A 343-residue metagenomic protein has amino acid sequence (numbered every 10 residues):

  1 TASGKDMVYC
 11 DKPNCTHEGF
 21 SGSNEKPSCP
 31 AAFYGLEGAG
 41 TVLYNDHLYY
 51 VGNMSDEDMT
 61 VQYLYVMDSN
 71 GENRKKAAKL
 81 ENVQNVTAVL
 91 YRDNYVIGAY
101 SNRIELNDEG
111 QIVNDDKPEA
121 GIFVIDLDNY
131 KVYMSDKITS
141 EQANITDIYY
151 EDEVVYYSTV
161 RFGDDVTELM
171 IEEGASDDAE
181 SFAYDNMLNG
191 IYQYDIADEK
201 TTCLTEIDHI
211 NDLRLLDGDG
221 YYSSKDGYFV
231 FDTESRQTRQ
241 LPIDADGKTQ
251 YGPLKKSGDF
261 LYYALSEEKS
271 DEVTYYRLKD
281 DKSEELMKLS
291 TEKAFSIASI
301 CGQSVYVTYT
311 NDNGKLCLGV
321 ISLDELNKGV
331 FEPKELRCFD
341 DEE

Functional and structural regions predicted by a protein language model:
T1-R74: Post-signal peptide N-terminal segment of secreted/secretory-pathway proteins
A2-G4, D68-E72, D126-Y130, D195-E199 (+3 more regions): Short loop/turn segments that connect beta-strands within beta-propeller blades
M7-Y9, C15-A32, N73-K79, K131-I138 (+3 more regions): A short beta-strand motif characteristic of beta-propeller blades
F20-G22, S28-V42, N82-D93, E141-D152 (+4 more regions): Repeated scaffold domains used in trafficking and secretory/extracellular systems, primarily beta-propellers
Y49-G52, I97-Y100, Y156-T159, Y221-S223 (+2 more regions): Residue position within the beta-strands of beta-propeller blades
N53-D58, S101-K117, V160-N186: Short, conserved, GDST-rich strand-edge loop motifs in beta-rich repeat architectures
Y63-Y65, G121-F123, G190-Y192, G227-F229 (+2 more regions): A short loop-to-beta-strand structural motif that recurs across blades of beta-propeller domains
A298-E343: Blade-level signature of beta-propeller repeat domains, shared across WD40, Kelch, NHL, RCC1 and BNR/Asp-box propellers
